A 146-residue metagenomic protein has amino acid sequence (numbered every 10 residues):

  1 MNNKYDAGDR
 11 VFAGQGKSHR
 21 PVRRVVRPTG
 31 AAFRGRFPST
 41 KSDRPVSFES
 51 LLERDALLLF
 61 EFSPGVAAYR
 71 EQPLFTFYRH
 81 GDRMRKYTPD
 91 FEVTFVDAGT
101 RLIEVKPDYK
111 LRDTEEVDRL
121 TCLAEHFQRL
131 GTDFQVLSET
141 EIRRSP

Functional and structural regions predicted by a protein language model:
M1-P146: Electrostatic, structured charged patches in enzyme active sites and in nucleic-acid/phosphate-binding
